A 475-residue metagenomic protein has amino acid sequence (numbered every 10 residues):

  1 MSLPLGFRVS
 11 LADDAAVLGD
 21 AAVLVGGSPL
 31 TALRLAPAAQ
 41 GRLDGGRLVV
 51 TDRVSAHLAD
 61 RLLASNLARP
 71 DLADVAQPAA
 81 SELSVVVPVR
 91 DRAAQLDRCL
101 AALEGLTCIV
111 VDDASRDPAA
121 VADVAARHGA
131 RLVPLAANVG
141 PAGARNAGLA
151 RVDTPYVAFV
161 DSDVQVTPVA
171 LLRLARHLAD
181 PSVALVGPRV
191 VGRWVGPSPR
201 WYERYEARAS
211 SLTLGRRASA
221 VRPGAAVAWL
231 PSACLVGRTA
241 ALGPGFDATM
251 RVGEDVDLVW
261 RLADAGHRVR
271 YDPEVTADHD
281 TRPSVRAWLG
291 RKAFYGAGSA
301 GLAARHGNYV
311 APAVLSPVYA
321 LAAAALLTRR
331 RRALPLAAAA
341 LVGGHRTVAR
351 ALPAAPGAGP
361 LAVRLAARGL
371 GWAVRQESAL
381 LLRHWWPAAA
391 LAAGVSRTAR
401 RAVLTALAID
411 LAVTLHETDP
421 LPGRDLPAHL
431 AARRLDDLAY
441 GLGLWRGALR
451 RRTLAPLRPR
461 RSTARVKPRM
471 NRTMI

Functional and structural regions predicted by a protein language model:
S2-L5, V9, A15-V17, V23-L35 (+1 more regions): N-proximal low-complexity "stem/linker" segments adjacent to membrane-targeting elements
L100-P134: Acidic donor-binding segment of Leloir-type glycosyltransferases
P134-V152, S162, R216-A225, R261: Glycine-rich, basic loop-to-helix element that forms the pyrophosphate-binding segment of sugar-nucleotide handling
V157: Short aromatic/hydrophobic "clamp" motif used to bind/position activated sugar donors
V169-Y202: Conserved donor NDP-sugar-binding/catalytic core segment of glycosyltransferases
P188, E206-V227: Short, flexible, basic/aromatic active-site loop/helix in glycosyltransferases
V252-L258, R291: Acidic donor-binding loop at a coil-to-helix junction in glycosyltransferase catalytic cores that engages
D272-P273, D278-L336, H345-G447, R452: Active-site-adjacent helix/loop segment of glycosyltransferases that harbors family-specific signature motifs
